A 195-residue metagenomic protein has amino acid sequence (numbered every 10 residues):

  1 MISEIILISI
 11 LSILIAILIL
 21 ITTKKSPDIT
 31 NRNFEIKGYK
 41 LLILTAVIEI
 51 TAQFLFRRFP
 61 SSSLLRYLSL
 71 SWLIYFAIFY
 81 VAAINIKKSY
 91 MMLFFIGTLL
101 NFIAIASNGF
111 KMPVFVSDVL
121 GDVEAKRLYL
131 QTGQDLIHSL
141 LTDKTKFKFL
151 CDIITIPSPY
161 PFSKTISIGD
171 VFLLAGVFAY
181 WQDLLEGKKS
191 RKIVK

Functional and structural regions predicted by a protein language model:
M1-I74: Transmembrane alpha-helical insertion/packing segments
I17-D28, V81-S89, A179-G187: Structural signal for the C-terminal ends of transmembrane alpha-helices and the immediately following loop
I74-A106: Interfacial segments of alpha-helical transmembrane regions
L100-D122: Transmembrane alpha-helix/helix-exit interface in multi-pass inner-membrane proteins
S117-T165: Extracytosolic (periplasmic/ER-lumenal) interhelical loops and adjacent juxtamembrane/interface segments of multi-pass
K148-K189: A hydrophobic membrane-anchoring alpha-helix module
K189-K195: Short, charged juxtamembrane terminal tails flanking transmembrane helices
